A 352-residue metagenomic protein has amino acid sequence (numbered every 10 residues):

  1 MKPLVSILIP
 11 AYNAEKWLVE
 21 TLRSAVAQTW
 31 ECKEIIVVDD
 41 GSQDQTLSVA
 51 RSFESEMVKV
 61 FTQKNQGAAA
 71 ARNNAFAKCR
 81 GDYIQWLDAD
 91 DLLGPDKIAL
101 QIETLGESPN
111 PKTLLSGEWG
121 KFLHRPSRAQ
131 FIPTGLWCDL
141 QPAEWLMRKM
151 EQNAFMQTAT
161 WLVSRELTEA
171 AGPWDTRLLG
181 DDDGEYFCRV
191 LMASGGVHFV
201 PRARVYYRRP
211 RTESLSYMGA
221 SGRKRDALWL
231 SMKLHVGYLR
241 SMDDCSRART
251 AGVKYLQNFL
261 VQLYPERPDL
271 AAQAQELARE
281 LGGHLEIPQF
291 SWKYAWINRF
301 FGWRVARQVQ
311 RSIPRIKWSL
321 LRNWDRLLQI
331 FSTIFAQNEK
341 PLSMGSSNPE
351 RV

Functional and structural regions predicted by a protein language model:
M1-L230, N338-G345: Nucleotide-sugar donor-binding/catalytic module of glycosyltransferases that assemble extracellular/cell-envelope
H124, V261-P268: Active-site activation/catalytic loop segments of kinase-like enzymes and analogous catalytic loops in related
P142-L146, R247, Q273, R304: Exposed alpha-helical structural elements
N153, A171, M242, Q262-L263: Alpha-helix C-capping/helix-to-loop hinge sites
R202-R211, S216-S246, E266-H284: Catalytic core of nucleotide-sugar-dependent glycosyltransferases
C245-A251, F300: Structural motif
T250-Q262: Amphipathic alpha-helical repeat scaffolds of TPR domains
R267-V352: Membrane-interface aromatic/basic loop that binds lipid-linked glycans or pyrophosphate carriers, typified by
